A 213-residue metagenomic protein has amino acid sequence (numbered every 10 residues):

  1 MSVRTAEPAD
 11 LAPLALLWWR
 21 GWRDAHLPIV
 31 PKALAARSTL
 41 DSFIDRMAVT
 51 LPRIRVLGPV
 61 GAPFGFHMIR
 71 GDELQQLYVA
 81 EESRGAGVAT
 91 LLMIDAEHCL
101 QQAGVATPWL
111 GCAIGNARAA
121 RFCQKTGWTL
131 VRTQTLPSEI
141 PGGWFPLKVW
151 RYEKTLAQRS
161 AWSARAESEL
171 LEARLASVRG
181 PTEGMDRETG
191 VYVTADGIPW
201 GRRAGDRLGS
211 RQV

Functional and structural regions predicted by a protein language model:
S2-L16: A short beta-loop-alpha structural element at the N-terminal edge of CoA-dependent acyl/N-acetyltransferase catalytic
L16-D45: Conserved GNAT-fold acetyl-CoA-binding loop/helix
S42-V56, E73: A short helix-loop-beta-strand connector motif used in the catalytic cores of GNAT acetyltransferases and, in some
V56, G61-Y78: Conserved beta-strand in the GNAT
R70-E82, T90, G111: Conserved acetyl-CoA binding element of GNAT-fold acetyltransferases
G85-H98, R121, K125: Conserved acetyl-CoA-binding loop-helix of GNAT-fold acetyltransferases
L100-G111: Conserved GNAT acetyl-CoA-binding A-motif
W109, A113-A120, K125-L175, G180-D186 (+1 more regions): C-terminal "cap" of GNAT-fold acetyltransferases
